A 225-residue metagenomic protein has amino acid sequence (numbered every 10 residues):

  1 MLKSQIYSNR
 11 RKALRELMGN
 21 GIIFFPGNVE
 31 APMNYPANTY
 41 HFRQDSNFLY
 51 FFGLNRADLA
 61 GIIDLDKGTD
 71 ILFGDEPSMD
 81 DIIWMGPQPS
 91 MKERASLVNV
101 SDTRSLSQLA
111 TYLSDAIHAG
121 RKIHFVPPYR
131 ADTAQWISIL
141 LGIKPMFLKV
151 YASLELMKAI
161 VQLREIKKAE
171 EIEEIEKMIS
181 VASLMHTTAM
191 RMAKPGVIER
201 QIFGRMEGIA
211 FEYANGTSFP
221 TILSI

Functional and structural regions predicted by a protein language model:
M1-L184: A composition/biophysics-driven feature that prefers long, compositionally simple stretches
G19-P36, E176-I225: Active-site cores enriched in adjacent His and Asp/Glu residues with nearby glycine-rich loops that coordinate divalent
